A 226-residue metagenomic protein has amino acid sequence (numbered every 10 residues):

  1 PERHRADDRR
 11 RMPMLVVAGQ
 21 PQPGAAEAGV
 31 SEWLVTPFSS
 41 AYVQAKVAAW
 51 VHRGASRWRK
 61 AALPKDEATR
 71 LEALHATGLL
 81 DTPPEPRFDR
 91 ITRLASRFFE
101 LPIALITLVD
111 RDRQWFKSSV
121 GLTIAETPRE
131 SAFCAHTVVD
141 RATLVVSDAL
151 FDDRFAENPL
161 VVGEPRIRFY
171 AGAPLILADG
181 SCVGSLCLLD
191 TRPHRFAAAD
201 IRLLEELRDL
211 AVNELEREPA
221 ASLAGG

Functional and structural regions predicted by a protein language model:
P1-R10: Short amphipathic alpha-helix used as the core "switch/output" element in two-component signaling
R10-Q22: A short, hydrophobic beta-strand element within the central beta-sheet of small alpha/beta folds
A25-L34: As written
G29, F38-V47, D200: C-terminal output helix
G54-R57, L189-G226: Juxtadomain coupling helices with adjacent low-complexity linkers
A55-E130, R217-P219: Intrinsically disordered, low-complexity terminal regulatory regions
I103, V109, R113-S119, I124-R168: Regulatory sensory and allosteric helical modules in signal-transduction proteins and certain transcription factors
R168-L177: A short, aliphatic-rich beta-strand micro-motif
